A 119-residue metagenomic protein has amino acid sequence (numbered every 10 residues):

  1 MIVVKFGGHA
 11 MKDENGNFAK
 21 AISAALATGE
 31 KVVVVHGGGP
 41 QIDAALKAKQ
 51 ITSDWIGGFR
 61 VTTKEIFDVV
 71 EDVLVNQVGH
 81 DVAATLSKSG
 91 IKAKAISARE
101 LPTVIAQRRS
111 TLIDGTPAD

Functional and structural regions predicted by a protein language model:
M1-D119: Nucleotide/pyrophosphate-binding catalytic subdomain
